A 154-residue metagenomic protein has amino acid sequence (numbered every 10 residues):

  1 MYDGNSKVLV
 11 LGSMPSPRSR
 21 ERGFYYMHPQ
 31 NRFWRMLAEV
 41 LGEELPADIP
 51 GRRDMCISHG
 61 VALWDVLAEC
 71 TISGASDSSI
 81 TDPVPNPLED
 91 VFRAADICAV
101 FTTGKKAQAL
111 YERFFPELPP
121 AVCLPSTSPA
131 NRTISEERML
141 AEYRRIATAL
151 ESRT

Functional and structural regions predicted by a protein language model:
Y2-K7, P29, G74-P85, E89 (+1 more regions): C-terminal capping/extension of enzyme domains
K7-S13: Short, hydrophobic/glycine-enriched beta-strand segments
P15-R18, A68, A107, S128: Short, glycine/serine-rich, charged loops/turns that create anion-binding and catalytic segments at active sites
R18-S79: Short, surface-exposed acidic-centric catalytic microdomains
L37, L110-Y111: Hydrophobic packing residues within well-ordered alpha-helices of enzyme cores
L45-I49, R53, E89, A109 (+1 more regions): Short polar/charged helix/loop
S58-A107: Internal catalytic-core helix/loop-beta-alpha segment that presents or stabilizes conserved functional determinants
